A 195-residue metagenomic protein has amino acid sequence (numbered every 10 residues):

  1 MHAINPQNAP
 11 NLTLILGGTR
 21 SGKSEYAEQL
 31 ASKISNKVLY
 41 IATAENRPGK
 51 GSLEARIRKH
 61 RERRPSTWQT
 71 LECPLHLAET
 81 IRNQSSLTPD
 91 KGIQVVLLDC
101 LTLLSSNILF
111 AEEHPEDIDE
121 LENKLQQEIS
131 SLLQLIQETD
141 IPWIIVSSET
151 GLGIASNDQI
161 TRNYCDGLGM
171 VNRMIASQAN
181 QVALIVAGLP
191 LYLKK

Functional and structural regions predicted by a protein language model:
M1-E25, Q29-K33, L39, N172-K195: Charged, low-complexity C-terminal accessory regions
L12-L14, K37, V95, P142-I144: Residue-level preference for the first positions of well-ordered beta-strands
T13-S85: Conserved P-loop
R20, E45-R47, T102, T150-G151 (+1 more regions): Short, glycine/serine-rich, charged loops/turns that create anion-binding and catalytic segments at active sites
A27, H60, L97, S148 (+1 more regions): Residue-level signal for inorganic ion chemistry
A31, P74-V96, E128-D140: Short amphipathic alpha-helices and their capping/turn segments at secondary-structure boundaries
L75, S106-K195: Replace "adjacent to P-loop NTPase cores in ATP/GTP-dependent enzymes" with "adjacent to NTP-binding cores
I93-S106, P142: Conserved P-loop NTPase "ATPase switch" module shared by AAA+ and STAND
